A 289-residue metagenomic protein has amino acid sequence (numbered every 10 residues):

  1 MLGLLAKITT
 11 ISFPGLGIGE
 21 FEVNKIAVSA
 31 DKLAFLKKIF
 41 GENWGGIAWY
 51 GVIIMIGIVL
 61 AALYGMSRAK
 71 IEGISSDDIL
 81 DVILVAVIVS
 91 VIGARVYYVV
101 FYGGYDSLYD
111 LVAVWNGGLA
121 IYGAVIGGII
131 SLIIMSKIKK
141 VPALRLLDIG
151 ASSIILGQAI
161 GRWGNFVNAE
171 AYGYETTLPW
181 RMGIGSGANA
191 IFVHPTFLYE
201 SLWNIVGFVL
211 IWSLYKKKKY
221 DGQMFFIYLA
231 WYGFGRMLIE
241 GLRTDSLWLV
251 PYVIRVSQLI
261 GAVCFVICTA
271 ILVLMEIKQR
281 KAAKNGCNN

Functional and structural regions predicted by a protein language model:
M1-N289: A feature for loop-to-transmembrane-helix boundaries and adjacent hydrophobic helices in multi-pass integral membrane
